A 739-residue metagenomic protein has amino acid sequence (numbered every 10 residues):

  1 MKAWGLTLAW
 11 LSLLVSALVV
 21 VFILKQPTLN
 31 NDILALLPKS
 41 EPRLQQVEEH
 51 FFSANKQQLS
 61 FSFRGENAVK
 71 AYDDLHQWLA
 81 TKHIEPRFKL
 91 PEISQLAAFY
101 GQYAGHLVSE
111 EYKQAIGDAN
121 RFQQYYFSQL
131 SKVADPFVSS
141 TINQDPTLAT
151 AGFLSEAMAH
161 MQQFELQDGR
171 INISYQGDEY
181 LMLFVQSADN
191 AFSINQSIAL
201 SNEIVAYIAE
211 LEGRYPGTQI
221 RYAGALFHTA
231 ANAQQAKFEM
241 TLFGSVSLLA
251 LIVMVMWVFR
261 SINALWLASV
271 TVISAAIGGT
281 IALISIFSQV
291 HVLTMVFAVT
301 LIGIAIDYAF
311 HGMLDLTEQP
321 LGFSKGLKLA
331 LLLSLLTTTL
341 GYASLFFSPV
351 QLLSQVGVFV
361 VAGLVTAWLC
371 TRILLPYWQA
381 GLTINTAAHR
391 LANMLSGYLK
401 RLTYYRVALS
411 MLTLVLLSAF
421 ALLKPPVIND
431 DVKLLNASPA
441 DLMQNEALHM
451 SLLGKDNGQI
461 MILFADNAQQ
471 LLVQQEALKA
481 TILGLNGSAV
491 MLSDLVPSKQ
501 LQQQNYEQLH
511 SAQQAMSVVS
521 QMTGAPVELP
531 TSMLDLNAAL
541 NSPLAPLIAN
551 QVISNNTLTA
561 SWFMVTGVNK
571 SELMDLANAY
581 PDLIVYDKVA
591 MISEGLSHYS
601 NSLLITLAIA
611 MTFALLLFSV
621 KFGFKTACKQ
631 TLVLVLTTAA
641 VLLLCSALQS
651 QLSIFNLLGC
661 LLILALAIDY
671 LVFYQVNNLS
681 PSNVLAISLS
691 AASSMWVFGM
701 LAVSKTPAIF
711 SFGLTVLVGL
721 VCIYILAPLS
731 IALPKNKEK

Functional and structural regions predicted by a protein language model:
M1-L29, L374-D431, P728: Signature of alpha-helical transmembrane segments and their immediate interfacial
V21-R64, Q163-R170, K424-F464, A665 (+1 more regions): Solvent-exposed, non-transmembrane loop/terminal regulatory segments of multi-pass membrane proteins
P91-V185, A231, L492-S561: Extracytoplasmic
S139-W257, S261, L534-S619: Extracytoplasmic
A264-A309, A627-V672, G699, L729: Hydrophobic transmembrane alpha-helices and their membrane-interface caps in long multi-pass transport proteins
V270-L382: Hydrophobic alpha-helical segments
E318-S348, N678-K705, I723: Pore- and gate-forming transmembrane helices of large, multi-pass membrane proteins
V407-G524: Juxtamembrane segments of multi-pass membrane proteins
